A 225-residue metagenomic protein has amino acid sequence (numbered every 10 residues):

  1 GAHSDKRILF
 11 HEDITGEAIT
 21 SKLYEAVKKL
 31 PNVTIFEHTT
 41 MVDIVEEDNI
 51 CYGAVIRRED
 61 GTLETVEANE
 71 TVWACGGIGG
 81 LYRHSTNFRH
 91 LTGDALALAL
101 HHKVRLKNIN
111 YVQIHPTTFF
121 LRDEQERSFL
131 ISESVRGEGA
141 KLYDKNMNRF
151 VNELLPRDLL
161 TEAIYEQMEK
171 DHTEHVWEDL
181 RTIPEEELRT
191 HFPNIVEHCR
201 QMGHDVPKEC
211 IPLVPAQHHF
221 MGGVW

Functional and structural regions predicted by a protein language model:
G1-T62, N69-E70, A74, T118-R122 (+3 more regions): Conserved redox-cofactor binding core of oxidoreductases
H3, C75, G93, V135-E138: Short, solvent-exposed loop/turn segments at the edges of secondary structure
H11-I19, V33, E46, D60 (+4 more regions): Catalytic cores of large soluble enzymes that bind and process phosphate-bearing ligands
V66-G76, A99, M147: Short hydrophobic core segments
W73-N87: Flavin (primarily FAD) binding-site architecture
N87-L100, L106: Thiamine diphosphate
L98, V104-H219: An anion/pyrophosphate-binding glycine-rich loop and adjacent beta-alpha core in soluble alpha-beta enzymes
